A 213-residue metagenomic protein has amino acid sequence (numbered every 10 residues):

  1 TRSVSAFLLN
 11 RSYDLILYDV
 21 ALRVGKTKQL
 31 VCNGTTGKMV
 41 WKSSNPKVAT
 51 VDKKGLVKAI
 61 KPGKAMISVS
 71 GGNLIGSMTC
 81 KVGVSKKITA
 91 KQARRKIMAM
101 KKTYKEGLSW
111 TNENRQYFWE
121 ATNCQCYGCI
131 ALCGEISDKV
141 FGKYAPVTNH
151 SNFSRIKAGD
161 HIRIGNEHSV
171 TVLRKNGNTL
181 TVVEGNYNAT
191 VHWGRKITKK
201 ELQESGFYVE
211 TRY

Functional and structural regions predicted by a protein language model:
T1, S5-Y13: Short, small-residue-biased leader/transition segments that mark boundaries at the very start of proteins
D14-K86: Extracytoplasmic soluble-region selector
W41, V182, Y208-V209: Generic preference for hydrophobic
N45, G71, V84-K86, N166 (+2 more regions): A mature extracytoplasmic/lumenal domain signature
G76-C80, H168, W193-R195: Short beta-strand segments
T89-S169, R174-N176, E184: Secreted/periplasmic proteins that engage bacterial cell-wall peptidoglycan
N178-K196: Short peripheral tails and domain-boundary helices/loops at the edges of structured domains
W193-Y213: Intrinsically disordered, low-complexity, charged/polar segments
